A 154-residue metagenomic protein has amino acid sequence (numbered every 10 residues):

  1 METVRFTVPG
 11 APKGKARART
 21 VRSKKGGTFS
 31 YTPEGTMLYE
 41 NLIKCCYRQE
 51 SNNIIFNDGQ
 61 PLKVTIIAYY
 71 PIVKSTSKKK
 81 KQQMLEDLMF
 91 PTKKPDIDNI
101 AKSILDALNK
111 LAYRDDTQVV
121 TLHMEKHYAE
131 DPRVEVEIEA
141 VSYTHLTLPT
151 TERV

Functional and structural regions predicted by a protein language model:
M1-L122, E137-S142: Histidine-centered catalytic/metal-coordination loop motif
T121-P132: Beta-rich nucleic-acid/ligand-interaction surfaces
T144-T150: Conserved small/polar residues in nucleotide/adenosyl-binding loops
